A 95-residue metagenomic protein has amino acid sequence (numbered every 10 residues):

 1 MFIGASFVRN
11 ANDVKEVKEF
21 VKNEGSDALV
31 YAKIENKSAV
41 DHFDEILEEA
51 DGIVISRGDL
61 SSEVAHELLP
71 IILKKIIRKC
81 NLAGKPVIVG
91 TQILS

Functional and structural regions predicted by a protein language model:
M1-S95: Non-catalytic helical/linker scaffolds that mediate oligomerization, partner binding, and domain coupling around large
